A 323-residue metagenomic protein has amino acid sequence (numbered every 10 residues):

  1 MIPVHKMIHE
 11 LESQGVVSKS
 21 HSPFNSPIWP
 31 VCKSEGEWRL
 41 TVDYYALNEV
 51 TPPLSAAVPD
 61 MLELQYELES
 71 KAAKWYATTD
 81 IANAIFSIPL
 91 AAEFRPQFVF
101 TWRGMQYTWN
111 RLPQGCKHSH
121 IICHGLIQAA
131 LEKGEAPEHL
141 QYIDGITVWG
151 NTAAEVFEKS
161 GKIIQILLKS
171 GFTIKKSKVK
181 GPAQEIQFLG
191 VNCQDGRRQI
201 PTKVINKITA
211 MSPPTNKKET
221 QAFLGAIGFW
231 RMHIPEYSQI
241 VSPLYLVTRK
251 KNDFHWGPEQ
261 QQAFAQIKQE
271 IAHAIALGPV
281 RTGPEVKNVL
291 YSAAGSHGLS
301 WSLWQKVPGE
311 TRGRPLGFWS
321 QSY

Functional and structural regions predicted by a protein language model:
M1-E63, G150-K162, T173-Q199, R281-K306: Conserved beta-strand/loop block within the catalytic cores of divalent metal-dependent phospho-transfer/hydrolysis
I2-P27, E67-R103, G161, E219-Y245 (+1 more regions): Amphipathic alpha-helical blocks
P3-V4, A57, T78, S119-C123 (+4 more regions): Hydrophobic (often cysteine-bearing) scaffold residues that line and stabilize catalytic clefts of nucleotide/cofactor
L11, I28, D43, L64 (+15 more regions): Mobile genetic element proteins and their domesticated derivatives, centered on retroelements and DNA transposons
V16-H21, H120-K162, H233-Y237, A276: Active-site palm subdomain of RNA-directed nucleic acid polymerases
Y66-Y76, Q269-S292: Structured nucleic-acid-interacting core domains from mobile-element enzymes and related host factors, especially RNase
G104-I122, G309-Y323: A short, polar/acidic, helix/strand-boundary loop motif
K178-P279, P284-E285: C-terminal reverse transcriptase regions that engage the nucleic-acid substrate
